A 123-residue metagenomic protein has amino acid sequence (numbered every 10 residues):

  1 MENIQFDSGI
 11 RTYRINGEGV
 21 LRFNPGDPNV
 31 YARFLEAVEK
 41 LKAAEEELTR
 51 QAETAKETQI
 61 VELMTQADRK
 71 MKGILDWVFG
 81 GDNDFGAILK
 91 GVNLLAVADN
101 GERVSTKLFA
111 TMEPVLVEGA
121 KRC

Functional and structural regions predicted by a protein language model:
M1-I60: Short N-terminal mixed-charge amphipathic segments
E2, F6, N16, V20-L21 (+3 more regions): Generic ordered-secondary-structure signal
I10, G19, D27-V30, M71 (+4 more regions): Low-complexity, compositionally biased segments
A32, D68-G73, T106, A110: Non-catalytic, well-ordered alpha-helical scaffold segments
T54, V61-E62, A120-C123: Charge-rich, low-complexity alpha-helical coiled-coil segments
Q59-Q66, A96-D99: Short coil/turn segments at secondary-structure boundaries
E62-V78: Short, structured surface segments that line ligand/substrate-binding pockets
W77, D82-C123: C-terminal charged interaction modules
